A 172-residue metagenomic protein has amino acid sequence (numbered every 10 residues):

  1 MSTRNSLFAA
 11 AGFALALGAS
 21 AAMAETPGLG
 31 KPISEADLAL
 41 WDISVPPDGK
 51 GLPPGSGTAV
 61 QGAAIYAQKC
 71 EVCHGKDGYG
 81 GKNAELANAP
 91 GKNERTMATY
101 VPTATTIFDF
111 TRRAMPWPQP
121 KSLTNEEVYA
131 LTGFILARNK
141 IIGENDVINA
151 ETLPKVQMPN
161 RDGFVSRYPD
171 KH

Functional and structural regions predicted by a protein language model:
M1-A11: Bacterial N-terminal signal peptides that target proteins for export
A10-G18: Bacterial N-terminal signal peptides
S20-A24: Sec/Tat signal peptide C-region and signal peptidase I cleavage site
L29-I65, G80-G81, P116-P120: Electrostatic cytochrome c docking/interface patches
A36, P118-H172: Flexible coil segments in periplasmic/lumen-exposed cytochrome c-class electron-transfer proteins
V60-A67, Y79-G80, V101-A104, S122-N125 (+1 more regions): Sequence context surrounding c-type heme c attachment/ligation sites in exported
G62, Y66-K76, L131, I135: The canonical Cys-X-X-Cys-His
Y79-P116: Gly/Gly-Pro-rich "capping" loops immediately C-terminal to redox-active cysteine motifs in periplasmic/lumenal
